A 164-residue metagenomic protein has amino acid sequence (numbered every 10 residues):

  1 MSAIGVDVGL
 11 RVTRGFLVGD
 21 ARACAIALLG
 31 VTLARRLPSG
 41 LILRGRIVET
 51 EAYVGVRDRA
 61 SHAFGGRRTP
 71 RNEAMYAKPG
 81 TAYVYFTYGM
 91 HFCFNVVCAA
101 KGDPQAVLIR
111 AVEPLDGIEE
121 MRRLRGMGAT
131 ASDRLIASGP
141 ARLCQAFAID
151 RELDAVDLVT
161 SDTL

Functional and structural regions predicted by a protein language model:
S2-L164: Conserved, well-structured core segments that form or line functional sites
